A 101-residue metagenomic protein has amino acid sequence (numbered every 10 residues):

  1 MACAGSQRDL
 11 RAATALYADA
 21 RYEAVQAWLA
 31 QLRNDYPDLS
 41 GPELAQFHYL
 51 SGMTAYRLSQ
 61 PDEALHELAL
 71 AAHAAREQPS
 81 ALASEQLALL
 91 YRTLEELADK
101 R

Functional and structural regions predicted by a protein language model:
A2-A24, R33-Y36: Bacterial Sec signal peptide processing site at the extreme N-terminus
Q7, Q46, L82-Q86: Residue register of alpha-helical TPR repeats
R11, Y49-L50, Q86-T93: "A position-specific structural signal for the A-helix of alpha-solenoid helical repeats
A13-L16, A45, G52: Conserved small-residue packing positions in alpha-helical repeats and bundles
A24-Q26, A64: Solenoid-repeat scaffolds in large eukaryotic assemblies
D35-Y36, A74-A75, L82: Alpha-helical junction/boundary sensor with strong preference for TPR arrays
M53-L65, L89-R101: Alpha-helical linker/edge segments of TPR/alpha-solenoid repeat scaffolds and analogous pre-/post-domain helices
S59-P79: TPR/TPR-like (Sel1-like) alpha-helical repeat modules
